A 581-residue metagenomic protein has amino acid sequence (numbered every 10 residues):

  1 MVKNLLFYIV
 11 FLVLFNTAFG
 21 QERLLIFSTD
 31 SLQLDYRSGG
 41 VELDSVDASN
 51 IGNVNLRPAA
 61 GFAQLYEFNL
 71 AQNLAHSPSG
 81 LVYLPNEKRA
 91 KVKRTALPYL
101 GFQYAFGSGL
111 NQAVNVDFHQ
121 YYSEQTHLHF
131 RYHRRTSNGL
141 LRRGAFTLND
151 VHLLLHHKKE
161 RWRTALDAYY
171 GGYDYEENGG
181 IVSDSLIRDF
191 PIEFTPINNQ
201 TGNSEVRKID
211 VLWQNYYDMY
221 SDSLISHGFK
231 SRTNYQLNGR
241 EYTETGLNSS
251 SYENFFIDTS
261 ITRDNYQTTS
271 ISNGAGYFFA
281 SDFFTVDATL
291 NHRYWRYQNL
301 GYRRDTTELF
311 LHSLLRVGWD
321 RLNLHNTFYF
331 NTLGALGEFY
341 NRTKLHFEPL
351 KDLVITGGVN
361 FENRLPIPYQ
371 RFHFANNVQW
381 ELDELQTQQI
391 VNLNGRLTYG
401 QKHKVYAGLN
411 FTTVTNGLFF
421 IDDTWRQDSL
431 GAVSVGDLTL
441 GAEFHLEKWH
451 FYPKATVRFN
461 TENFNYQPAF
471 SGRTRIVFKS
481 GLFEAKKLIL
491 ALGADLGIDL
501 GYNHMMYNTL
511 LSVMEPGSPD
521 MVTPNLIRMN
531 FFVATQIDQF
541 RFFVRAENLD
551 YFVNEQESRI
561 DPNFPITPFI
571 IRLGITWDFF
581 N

Functional and structural regions predicted by a protein language model:
L5-L14: Sec-dependent N-terminal signal peptides
A18-G20: Boundary at the C-terminal end of the N-terminal hydrophobic targeting segment
E22-A96: Acidic, small-polar-rich N-terminal luminal/periplasmic segments of exported/outer-membrane proteins
L70, R207-E244, T262-N581: Exposed, low-structure sequence patches enriched in small/polar residues
Q72-A75, V82, N86-H119, G139: Short strand-turn segments of transmembrane beta-barrel domains in outer membranes, especially the first one or two
A105-G107, N111, R135-L154, N198-V206 (+3 more regions): Outer-membrane beta-barrel proteins
Q112-R134, R143-Y175, N203, R207 (+2 more regions): Transmembrane beta-barrel wall of Gram-negative outer-membrane proteins
R142, R163-Y216, N238-S250, D258 (+2 more regions): Flexible loop and strand-edge segments within Gram-negative outer membrane beta-barrel domains
